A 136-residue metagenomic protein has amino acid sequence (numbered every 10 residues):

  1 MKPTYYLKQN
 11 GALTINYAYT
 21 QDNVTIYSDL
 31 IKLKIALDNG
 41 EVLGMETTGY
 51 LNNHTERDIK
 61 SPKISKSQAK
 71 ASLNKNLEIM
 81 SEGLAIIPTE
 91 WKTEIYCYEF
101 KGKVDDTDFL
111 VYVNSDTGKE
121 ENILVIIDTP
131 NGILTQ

Functional and structural regions predicted by a protein language model:
M1-Q136: Long, terminal "pre-/pro-" and other extracytoplasmic accessory regions that lie outside the mature folded/catalytic
